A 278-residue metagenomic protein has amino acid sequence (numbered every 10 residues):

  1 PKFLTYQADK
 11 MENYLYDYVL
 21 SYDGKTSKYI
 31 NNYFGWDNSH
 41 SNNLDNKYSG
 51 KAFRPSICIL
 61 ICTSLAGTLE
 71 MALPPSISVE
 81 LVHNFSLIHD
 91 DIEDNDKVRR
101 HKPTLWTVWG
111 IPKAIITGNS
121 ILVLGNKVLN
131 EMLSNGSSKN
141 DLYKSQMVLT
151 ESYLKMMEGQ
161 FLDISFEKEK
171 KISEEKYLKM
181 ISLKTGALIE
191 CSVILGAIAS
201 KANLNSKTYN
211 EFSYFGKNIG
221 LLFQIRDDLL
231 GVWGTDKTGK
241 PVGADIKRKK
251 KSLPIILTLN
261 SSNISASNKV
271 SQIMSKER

Functional and structural regions predicted by a protein language model:
P1-V82, I88, I92-T107, D163-K171 (+1 more regions): Conserved N-terminal diphosphate/IPP-binding helix and adjacent helical/loop segment of trans-prenyltransferase domains
K28-S78, S134-N135, E174-I219, P254-N260: Alpha-helical phosphate/pyrophosphate-handling elements in metalloenzyme active cores
N46, R99-L122, K170-T185, N210-Y214 (+2 more regions): Divalent-cation-assisted or electrostatically stabilized phosphate/pyrophosphate-binding catalytic cores
D91, V128-L129: Glycine-rich phosphate-binding loops that contact phosphosugars or nucleotide phosphates
P112, I116, S152, M156-Q160: Mid-bilayer segments of alpha-helical transmembrane spans in multi-pass integral membrane proteins that mediate
L129-V148, S271: Transmembrane helix-loop-helix
